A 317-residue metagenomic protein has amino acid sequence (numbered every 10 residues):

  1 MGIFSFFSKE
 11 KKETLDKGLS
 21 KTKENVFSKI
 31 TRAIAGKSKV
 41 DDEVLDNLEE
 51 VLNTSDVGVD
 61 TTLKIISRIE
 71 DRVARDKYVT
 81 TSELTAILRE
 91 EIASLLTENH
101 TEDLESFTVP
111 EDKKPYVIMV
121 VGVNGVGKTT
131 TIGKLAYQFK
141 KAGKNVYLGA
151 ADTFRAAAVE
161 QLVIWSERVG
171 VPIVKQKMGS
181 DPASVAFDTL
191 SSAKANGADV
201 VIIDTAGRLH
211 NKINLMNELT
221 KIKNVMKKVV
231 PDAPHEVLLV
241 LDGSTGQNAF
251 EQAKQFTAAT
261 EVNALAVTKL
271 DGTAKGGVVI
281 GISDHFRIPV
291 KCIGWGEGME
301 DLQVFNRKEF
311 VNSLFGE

Functional and structural regions predicted by a protein language model:
G2-F4, K9-L15, S20: Switch/coupling subdomain of P-loop NTPase systems
I3, L104-S106, L135, E251-A253 (+1 more regions): Short beta-alpha junctions and helix-cap segments that line functional grooves
K12-D16, G125, T153, L215-L219 (+1 more regions): Short acidic/polar alpha-helix capping motifs at helix-coil junctions
D16-A151, A158-M178, A186-K194, A198-I203: Primarily NTPase-proximal linker/entry elements flanking Walker-type ATP/GTP-binding cores
D42, L63, Y78, S82 (+5 more regions): Non-catalytic, surface-exposed connector residues within folded enzymatic/regulatory domains
V59-T61, R155, D271, M299: Short hydrophobic/aromatic residue motifs in ordered secondary structure
Q161, D181-N196, H210-G316: Conserved catalytic-core segment of NTP-binding enzymes
A206-R208: Short glycine-rich anion-binding loops that position phosphate/pyrophosphate groups of nucleotides and phosphorylated
